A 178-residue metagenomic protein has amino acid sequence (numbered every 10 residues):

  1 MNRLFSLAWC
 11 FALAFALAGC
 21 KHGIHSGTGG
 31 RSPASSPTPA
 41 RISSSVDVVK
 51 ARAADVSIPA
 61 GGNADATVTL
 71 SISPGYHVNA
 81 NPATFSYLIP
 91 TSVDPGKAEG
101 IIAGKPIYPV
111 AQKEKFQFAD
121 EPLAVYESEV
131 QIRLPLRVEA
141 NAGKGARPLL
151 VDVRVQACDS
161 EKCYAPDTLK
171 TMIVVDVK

Functional and structural regions predicted by a protein language model:
M1-W9: Bacterial N-terminal signal peptides that target proteins for export
L17-G19: C-terminal motif of bacterial Sec signal peptides marking the signal peptidase cleavage site
K21-K178: Extracellular/lumen-exposed scaffold segments
